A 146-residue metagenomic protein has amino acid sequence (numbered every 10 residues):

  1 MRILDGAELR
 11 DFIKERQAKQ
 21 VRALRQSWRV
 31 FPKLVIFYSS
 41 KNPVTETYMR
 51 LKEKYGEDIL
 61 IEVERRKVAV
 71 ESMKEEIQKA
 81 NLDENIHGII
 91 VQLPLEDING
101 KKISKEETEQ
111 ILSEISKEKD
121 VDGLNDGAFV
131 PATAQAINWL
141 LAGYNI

Functional and structural regions predicted by a protein language model:
M1-S27: Positively charged, low-complexity intrinsically disordered leader regions
D5, K52, I89: Residue-level signature of catalytic and energy-coupling elements of molecular machines, predominantly ATP/GTP-dependent
Q20, V44-I59: Short, solvent-exposed amphipathic alpha-helices that sit in or adjacent to ligand/effector-binding or catalytic
P32-S40: Short beta-strand segments enriched in small/hydrophobic residues
L34, E53-V68: Short beta-strand elements in bilobed, periplasmic/extracellular small-molecule ligand-binding domains
E64, V68, I86-V91: Electropositive, gly/pro-rich neighborhoods at or near active sites that engage anionic ligands
S72-E84: Short, well-structured alpha-helical segments in soluble
N81, G88-I146: Anion-binding alpha/beta catalytic cores of soluble intermediary-metabolism enzymes, centered on
